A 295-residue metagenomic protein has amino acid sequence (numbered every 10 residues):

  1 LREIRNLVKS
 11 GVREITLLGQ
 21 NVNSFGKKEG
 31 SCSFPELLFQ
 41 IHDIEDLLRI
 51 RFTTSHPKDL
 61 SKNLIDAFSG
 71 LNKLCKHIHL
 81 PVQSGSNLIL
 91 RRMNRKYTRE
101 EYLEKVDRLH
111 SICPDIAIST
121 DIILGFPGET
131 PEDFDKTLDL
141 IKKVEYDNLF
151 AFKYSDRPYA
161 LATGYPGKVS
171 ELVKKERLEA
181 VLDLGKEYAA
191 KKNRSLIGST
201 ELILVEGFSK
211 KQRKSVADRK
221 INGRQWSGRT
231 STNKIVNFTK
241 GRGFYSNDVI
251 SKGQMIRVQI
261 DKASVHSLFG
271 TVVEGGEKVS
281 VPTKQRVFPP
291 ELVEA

Functional and structural regions predicted by a protein language model:
N6-P131, K142: Conserved SAM/AdoMet-binding glycine-rich loop
R13, L48, D147, Q254 (+1 more regions): Short acidic/polar active-site loop segments enriched in Thr and Asp
Q20-V22, Y154, G241: Short, ordered loop/turn segments at secondary-structure junctions
G26-D46, R92-K96, D156-Y188: Radical SAM enzyme [4Fe-4S]-AdoMet core and its adjacent flexible, acidic and glycine-rich loops/tails across
L80, D121, I141, L149 (+3 more regions): Hydrophobic, well-ordered secondary-structure elements that form the walls of internal hydrophobic environments
F134-V144: A glycine- and small/hydrophobic-rich beta-loop-beta segment that serves as a flexible "lid/hinge" or phosphate-binding
N148-S155: Internal alpha/beta loop-helix hairpins
G164-A295: Terminal RNA-binding accessory module
